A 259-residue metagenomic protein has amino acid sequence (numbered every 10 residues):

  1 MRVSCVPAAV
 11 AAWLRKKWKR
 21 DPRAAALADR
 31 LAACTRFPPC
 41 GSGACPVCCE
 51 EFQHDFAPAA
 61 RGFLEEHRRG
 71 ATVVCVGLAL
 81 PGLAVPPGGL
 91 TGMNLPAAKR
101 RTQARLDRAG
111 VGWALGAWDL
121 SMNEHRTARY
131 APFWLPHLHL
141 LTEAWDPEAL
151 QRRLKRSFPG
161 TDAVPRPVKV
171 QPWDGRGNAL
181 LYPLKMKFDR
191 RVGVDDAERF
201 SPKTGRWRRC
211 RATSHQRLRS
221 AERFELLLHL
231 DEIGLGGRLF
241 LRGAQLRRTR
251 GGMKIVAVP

Functional and structural regions predicted by a protein language model:
M1-W134, A144-P259: Right-hand nucleic-acid polymerase module
L141: Conserved P-loop NTPase mechanochemical-coupling segment
